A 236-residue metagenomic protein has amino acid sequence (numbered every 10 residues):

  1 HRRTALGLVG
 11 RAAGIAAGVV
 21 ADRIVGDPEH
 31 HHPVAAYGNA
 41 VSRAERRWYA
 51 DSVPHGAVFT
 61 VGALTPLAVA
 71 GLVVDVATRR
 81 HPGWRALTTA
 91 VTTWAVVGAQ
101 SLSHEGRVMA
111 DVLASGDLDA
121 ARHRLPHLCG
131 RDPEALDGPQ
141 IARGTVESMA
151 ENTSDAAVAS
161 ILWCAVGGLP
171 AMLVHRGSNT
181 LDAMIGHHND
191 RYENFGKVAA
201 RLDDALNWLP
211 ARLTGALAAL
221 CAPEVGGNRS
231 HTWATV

Functional and structural regions predicted by a protein language model:
H1-L173, S178-L181, G186-V236: Hydrophobic alpha-helical transmembrane segments
